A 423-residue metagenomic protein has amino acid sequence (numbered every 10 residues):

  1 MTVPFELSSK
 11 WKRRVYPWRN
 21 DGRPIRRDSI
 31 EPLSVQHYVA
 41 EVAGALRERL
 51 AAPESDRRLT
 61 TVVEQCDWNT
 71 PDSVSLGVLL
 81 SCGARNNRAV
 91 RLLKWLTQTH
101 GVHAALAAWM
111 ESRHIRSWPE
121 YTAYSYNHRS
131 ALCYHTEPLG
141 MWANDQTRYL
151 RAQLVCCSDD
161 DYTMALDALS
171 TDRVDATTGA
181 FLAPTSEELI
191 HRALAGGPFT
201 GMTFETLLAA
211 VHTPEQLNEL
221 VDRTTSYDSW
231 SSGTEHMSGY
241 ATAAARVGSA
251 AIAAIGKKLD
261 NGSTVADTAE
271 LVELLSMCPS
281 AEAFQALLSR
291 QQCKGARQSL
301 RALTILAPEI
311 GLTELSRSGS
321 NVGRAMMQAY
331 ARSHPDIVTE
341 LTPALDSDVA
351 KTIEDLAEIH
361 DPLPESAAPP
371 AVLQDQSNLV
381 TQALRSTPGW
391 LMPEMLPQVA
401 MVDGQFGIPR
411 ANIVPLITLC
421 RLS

Functional and structural regions predicted by a protein language model:
M1-A283, R290-R297, I305, T313 (+1 more regions): Membrane-inserting hydrophobic helices used for pore formation or membrane fusion
